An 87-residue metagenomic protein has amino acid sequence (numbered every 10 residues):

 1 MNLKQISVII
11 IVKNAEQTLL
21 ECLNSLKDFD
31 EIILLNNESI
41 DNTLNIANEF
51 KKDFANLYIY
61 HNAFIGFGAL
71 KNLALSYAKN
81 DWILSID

Functional and structural regions predicted by a protein language model:
M1-S25: N-proximal low-complexity "stem/linker" segments adjacent to membrane-targeting elements
I6, N56-Y58: Short, conserved active-site loop motifs that form the nucleotide-linked donor/cofactor pocket
F29-D30, A78-N80: Short, well-ordered alpha-helix to beta-strand connector turns
F29-S39, Y60-N62: Short beta-strand/loop segment that forms part of the nucleotide-sugar
N36-I46, D87: A conserved acidic beta->alpha catalytic loop
N48-F54: Short, conserved SAM-binding/catalytic segment of Class I S-adenosyl-L-methionine-dependent methyltransferases
N62-A78: Glycine-rich, basic loop-to-helix element that forms the pyrophosphate-binding segment of sugar-nucleotide handling
I83: Short aromatic/hydrophobic "clamp" motif used to bind/position activated sugar donors
